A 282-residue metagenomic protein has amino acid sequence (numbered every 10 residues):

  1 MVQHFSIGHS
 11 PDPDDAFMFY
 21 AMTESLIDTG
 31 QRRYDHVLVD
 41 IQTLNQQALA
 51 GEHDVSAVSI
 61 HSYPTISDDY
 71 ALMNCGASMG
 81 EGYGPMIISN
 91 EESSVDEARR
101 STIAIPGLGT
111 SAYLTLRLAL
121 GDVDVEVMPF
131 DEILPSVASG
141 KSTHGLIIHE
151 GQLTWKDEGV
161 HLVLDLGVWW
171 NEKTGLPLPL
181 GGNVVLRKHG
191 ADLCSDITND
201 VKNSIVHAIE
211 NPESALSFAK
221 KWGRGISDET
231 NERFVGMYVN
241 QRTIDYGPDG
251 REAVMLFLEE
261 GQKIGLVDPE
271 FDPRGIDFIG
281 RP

Functional and structural regions predicted by a protein language model:
V2-E24, P85-H144, E150, E252-L256: Bilobed "Venus flytrap"/periplasmic-binding protein-like clamshell domains and structurally analogous long
F5-S6, D69-A77, T102: A structural signal for short loop-to-beta-strand junctions that line the ligand-binding cleft of periplasmic/secreted
I27-V37, A119-E132, V267-I276: A local structural motif
D40-Q42, G51-P64, P129-F130, I147-L153: Beta->alpha turn/N-cap motifs
L72-V95, L118, N171-K188: Hydrophobic/proline-rich hinge and linker segments of small-molecule sensing/allosteric domains, predominantly
F130-K221: Pocket-lining segment of extracytoplasmic ligand-binding domains
G190-E260: Secondary-structure end/capping motifs
R251-V254, E259-P282: Long, low-complexity C-terminal extensions of enzymes
